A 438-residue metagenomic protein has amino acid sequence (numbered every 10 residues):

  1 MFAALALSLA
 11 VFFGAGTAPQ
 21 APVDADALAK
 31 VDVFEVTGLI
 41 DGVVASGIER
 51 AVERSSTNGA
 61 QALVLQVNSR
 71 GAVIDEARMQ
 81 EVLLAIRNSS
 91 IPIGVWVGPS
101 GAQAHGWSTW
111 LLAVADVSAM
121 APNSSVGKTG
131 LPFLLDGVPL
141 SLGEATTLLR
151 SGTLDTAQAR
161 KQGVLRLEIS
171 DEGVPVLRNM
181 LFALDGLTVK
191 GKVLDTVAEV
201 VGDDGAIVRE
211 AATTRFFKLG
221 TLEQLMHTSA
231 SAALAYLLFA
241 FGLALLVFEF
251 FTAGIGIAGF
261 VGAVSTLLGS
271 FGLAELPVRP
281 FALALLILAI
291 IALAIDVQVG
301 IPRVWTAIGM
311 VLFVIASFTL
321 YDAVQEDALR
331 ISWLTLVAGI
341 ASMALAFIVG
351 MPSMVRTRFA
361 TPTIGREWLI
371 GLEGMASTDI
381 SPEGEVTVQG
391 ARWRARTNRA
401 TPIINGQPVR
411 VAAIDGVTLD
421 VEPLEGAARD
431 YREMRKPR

Functional and structural regions predicted by a protein language model:
M1-S8: Sec-dependent signal peptide recognition, specifically the positively charged N-region followed immediately by
S8-M226: Soluble extramembrane regions of membrane proteins in the secretory/endomembrane system
I48, L112, A159, E249 (+3 more regions): Residue-level signature of catalytic and energy-coupling elements of molecular machines, predominantly ATP/GTP-dependent
T213, F217-T221, F239-L243, E326-R330: Juxtamembrane loop-helix boundary motifs flanking transmembrane segments in multi-pass membrane proteins
M226-V297: Core alpha-helical transmembrane segments of integral membrane proteins
G254-G259, V278-F281, I301-W305, T363 (+2 more regions): Extended hydrophobic-aromatic, low-complexity segments
L267-L268, G272-W368: Hydrophobic, low-charge alpha-helical segments
G365-R438: Terminal membrane-proximal soluble interaction domains of membrane-associated proteins
